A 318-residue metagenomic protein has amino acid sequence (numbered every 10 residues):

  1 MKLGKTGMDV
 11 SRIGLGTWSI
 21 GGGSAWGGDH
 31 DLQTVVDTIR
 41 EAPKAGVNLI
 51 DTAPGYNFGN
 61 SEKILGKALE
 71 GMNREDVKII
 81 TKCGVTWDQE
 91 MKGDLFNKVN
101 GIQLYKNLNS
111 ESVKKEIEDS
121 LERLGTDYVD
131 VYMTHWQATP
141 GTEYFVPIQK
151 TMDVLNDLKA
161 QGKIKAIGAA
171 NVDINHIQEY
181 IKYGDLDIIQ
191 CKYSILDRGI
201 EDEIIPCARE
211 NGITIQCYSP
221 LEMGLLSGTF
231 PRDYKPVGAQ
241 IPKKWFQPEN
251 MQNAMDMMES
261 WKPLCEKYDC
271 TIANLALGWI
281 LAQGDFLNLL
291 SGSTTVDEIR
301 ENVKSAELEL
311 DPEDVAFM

Functional and structural regions predicted by a protein language model:
M1-K78, K82: N-terminal binding-site loop/beta-alpha segment at the start of enzyme catalytic domains that lines or forms
K5, A68-R74, E122-G125, Y180-G184: Acidic (Asp/Glu)-rich catalytic clusters
R12, L49, Y128-V131, A166 (+2 more regions): Residues at the N-termini of beta-strands
I20-Q33, K98-K114, P140-Y144: Active-site mouth loops of central-metabolism enzymes
G28-A42, L108-R123, V172-E179: Short, acidic/polar
L32, Q137-M318: Beta/alpha (TIM)-barrel catalytic core signal, keyed to glycine-rich beta->alpha loops juxtaposed to Asp/Glu that bind
E75-N107, H135: Structural motif corresponding to the early beta-alpha repeats
L121-P140: Active-site groove signature of glycoside hydrolases
